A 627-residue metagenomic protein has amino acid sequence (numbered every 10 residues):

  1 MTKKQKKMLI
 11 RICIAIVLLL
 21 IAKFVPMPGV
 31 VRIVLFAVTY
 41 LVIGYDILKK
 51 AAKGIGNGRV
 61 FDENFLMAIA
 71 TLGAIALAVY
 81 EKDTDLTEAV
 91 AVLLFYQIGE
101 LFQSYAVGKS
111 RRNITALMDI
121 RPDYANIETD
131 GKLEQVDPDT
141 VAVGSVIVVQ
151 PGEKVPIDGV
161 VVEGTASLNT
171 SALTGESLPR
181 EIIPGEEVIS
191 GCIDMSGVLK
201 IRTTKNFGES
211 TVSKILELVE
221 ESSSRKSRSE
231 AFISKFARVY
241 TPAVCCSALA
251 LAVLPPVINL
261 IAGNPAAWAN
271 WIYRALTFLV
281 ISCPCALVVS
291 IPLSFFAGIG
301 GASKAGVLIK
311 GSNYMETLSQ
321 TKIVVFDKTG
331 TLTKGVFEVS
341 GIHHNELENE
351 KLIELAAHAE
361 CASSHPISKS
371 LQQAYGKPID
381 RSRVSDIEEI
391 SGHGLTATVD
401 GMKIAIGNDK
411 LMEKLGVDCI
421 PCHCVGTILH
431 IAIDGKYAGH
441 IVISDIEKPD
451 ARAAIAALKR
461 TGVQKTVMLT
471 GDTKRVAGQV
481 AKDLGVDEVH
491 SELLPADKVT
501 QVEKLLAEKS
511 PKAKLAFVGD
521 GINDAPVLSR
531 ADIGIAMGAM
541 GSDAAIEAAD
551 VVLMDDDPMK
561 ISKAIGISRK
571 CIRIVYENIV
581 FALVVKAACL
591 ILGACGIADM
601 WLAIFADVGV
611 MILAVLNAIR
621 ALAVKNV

Functional and structural regions predicted by a protein language model:
M1-I14, V34-A37, L48-I75, L216-A250 (+7 more regions): Soluble-to-membrane junctions at the N-terminal ends of transmembrane alpha-helices in multi-pass ion-transporting
T2-Y124, K235, P242, I342: Transmembrane helix-loop-helix hairpins at the membrane interface
G29-A37, V60-A68, E81-V92, F232 (+4 more regions): Membrane-water interface of transmembrane alpha-helices in multipass transporters/channels
G56-N57, E63-T71, L173, Y273 (+2 more regions): Conserved catalytic phosphorylation-site environment of P-type ATPases
F65-L66, A91-P151, A172, I182 (+6 more regions): Juxtamembrane coupling segments of multi-pass membrane pumps/enzymes
A116-E209, N313-A356, T398-V399: Conserved cytosolic catalytic loops of P-type ATPases
P122, N126-D130, V146-Q150, I323-V417 (+4 more regions): Cytosolic catalytic regions of ATP/NTP-dependent phosphoryl-transfer enzymes
G401, T427, I433-E577: Conserved ATP-binding TGD loop and adjacent catalytic N/P-domain core of P-type ATPases
